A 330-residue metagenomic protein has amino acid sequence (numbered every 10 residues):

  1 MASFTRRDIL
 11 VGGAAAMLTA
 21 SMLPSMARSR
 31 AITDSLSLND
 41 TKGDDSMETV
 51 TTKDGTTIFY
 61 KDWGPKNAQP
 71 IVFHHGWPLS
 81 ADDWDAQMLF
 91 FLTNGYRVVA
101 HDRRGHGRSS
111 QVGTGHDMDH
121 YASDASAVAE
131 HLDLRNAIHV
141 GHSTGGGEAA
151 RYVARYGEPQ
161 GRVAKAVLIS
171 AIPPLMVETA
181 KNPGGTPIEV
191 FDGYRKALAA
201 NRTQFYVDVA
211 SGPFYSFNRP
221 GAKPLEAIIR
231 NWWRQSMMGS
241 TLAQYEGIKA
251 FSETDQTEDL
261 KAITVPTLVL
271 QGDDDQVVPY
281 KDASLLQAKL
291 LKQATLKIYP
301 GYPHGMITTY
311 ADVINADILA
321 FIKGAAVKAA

Functional and structural regions predicted by a protein language model:
A2-A16: N-terminal secretory signal peptides and thylakoid transit peptides that target proteins across membranes
L23-E48: C-terminal segment of N-terminal export signals and the immediately downstream linker at the start of the mature
K53, T93, A100-T144, A154-Q160 (+2 more regions): Active-site loop/oxyanion-hole signature of alpha/beta-hydrolase fold enzymes
T56-Q111: Conserved HGGG/HGGXW glycine-rich cap/lid loop of the alpha/beta-hydrolase fold
A150-R151, E158-A200: Flexible "cap/lid" loop of the alpha/beta hydrolase fold
P174-V177, K181-T186, K196-K261: Conserved alpha/beta-hydrolase catalytic His-Asp/Glu region
I263, V269-Q271: Short beta-strand/loop motif that positions the catalytic acidic residue of the alpha/beta-hydrolase fold
A294-A330: Catalytic active-site module of serine/aspartate enzymes centered on a nucleophile-bearing elbow/loop
